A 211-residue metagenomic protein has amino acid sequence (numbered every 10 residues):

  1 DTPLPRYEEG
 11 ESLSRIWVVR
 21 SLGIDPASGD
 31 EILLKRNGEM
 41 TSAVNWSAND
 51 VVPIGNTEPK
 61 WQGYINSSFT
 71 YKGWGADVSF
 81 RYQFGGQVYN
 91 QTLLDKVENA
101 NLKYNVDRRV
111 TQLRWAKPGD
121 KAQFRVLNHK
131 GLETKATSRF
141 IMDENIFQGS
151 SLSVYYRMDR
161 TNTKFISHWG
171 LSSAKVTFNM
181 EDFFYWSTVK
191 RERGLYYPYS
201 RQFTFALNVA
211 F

Functional and structural regions predicted by a protein language model:
D1-P5, L93-K103, R108, V189-Y199: Flexible, surface-exposed loop regions and adjacent strand-edge segments of Gram-negative outer-membrane beta-barrel
D1-T57: Conserved small-residue
E9-E11, P26, Q83-G170, A174 (+1 more regions): Extracytoplasmic gating/loop element in the C-terminal half of outer-membrane beta-barrel translocons and assembly
E39-A48, V126-S138, F184-V189: Flexible, solvent-exposed coil segments and beta strand-coil junctions, predominantly the extracellular/periplasmic
F69, V78-Y82, V176-D182, V209: Transmembrane beta-barrel strands of outer-membrane/channel proteins
Y71-W74, L171-S173, S200-Q202: Strand-connecting loop/turn motifs
G73-V78, T161-N162, F203: Repeated loop/turn-to-beta-strand initiation elements of outer-membrane beta-barrel proteins
L152, Y199-F211: Outer-membrane beta-barrel "beta-signal"
